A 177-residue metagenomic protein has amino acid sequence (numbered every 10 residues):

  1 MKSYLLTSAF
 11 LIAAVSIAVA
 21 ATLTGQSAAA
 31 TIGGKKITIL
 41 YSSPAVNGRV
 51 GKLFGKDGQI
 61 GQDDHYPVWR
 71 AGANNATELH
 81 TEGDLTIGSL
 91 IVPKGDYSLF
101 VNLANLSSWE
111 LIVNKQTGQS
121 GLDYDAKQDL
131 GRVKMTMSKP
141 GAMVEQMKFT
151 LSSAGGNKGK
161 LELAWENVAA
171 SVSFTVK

Functional and structural regions predicted by a protein language model:
M1, A20-A21: Absolute protein N-terminus
M1-T7: Positively charged n-region of N-terminal signal peptides that target proteins for export
A13-A20: Sec/Tat signal peptide C-region and signal peptidase I cleavage site
A21-P67, S108, Q116-K177: Primarily secretory-pathway and cell-envelope proteins
V68-G118: Mid-length scaffold segments of soluble, non-membrane domains
